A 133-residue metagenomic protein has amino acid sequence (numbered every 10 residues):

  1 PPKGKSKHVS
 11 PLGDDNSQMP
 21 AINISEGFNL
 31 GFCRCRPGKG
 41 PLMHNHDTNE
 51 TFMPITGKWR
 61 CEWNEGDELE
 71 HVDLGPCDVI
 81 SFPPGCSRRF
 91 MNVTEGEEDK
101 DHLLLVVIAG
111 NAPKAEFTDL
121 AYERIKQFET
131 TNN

Functional and structural regions predicted by a protein language model:
P1-G27, N133: A short, N-terminal "cap"/entry segment at the start of jelly-roll beta-barrel domains of the cupin/DSBH fold
S10-Q18, N29-H46, P84: Conserved short histidine dyad/triad with adjacent acidic residue
M19-N23, P41-H46, W63, H71-D73 (+1 more regions): Short histidine-centered beta-strand/loop micro-motifs that create catalytic or ligand/metal-coordination sites
S25, N49, M53, E65-P84: Short acidic-glycine-tyrosine-enriched beta hairpin
L30-R34, T51, H71, V79-S81 (+2 more regions): Conserved hydrophobic/aromatic beta-strand scaffold that supports enzyme active sites
G31, G40-L42, E50, G57-W63: Short beta-strand segments in beta-sandwich/barrel cores
K39-L42, R60, D78-I80, P84-F90: Histidine-centered metal-chelating micro-motifs
S87-N133: Double-stranded beta-helix
